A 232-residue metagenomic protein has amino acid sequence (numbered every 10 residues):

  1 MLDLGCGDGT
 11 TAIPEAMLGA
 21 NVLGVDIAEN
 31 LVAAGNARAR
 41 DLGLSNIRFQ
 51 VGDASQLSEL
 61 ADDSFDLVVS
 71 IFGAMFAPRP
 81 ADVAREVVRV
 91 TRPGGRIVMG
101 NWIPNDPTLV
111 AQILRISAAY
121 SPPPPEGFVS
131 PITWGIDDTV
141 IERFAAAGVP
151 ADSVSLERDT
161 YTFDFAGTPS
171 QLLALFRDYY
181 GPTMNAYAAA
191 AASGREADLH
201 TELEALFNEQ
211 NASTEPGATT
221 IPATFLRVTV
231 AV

Functional and structural regions predicted by a protein language model:
L2-L57, D82: Class I SAM-dependent methyltransferase SAM/SAH-binding core
N21, G95-R96: Short glycine-centered segments of the SAM/dcSAM-binding site in methyltransferase folds
S55-L67: A short acidic, Gly/Pro-enriched loop at the edge of an enzyme's catalytic core that lines a small-molecule cofactor
D66-P80, I103: A short SAM/SAH-binding and catalytic strip from SAM-dependent methyltransferases
A77-P78, T91-P93: Helix-to-beta-strand junctions that scaffold the AdoMet/dcAdoMet cofactor pocket in Class I SAM-dependent enzymes
A81, R96-P169, T183: Conserved catalytic/acceptor-binding region of the Class I
A147-V149, A223-V232: Core SAM-dependent methyltransferase catalytic element
S153-E215: C-terminal helical/coil "lid" or tail adjacent to the Rossmann-like core of SAM-dependent
